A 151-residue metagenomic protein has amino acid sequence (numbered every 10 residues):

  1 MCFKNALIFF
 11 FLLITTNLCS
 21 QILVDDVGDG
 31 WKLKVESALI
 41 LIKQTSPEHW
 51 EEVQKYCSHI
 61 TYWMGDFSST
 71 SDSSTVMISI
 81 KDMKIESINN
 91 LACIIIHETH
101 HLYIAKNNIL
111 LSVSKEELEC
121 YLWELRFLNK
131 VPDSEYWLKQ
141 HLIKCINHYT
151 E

Functional and structural regions predicted by a protein language model:
M1-L7: Bacterial N-terminal signal peptides that target proteins for export
I14-N17: N-terminal signal peptide c-region/cleavage motif recognized by signal peptidases
S20-T75, M83-I85, D133: Auxiliary, metal-adjacent structural segments of Zn-dependent hydrolase domains
K32-L39, C93-I96, Y121-E124: Extracytoplasmic/secreted envelope proteins and their assembly/folding machinery, especially bacterial periplasmic
I78-I94: Short pre-active-site segment immediately N-terminal to the catalytic Zn-binding motif
C93-K106: Active-site recognition of the HExxH zinc-binding catalytic motif
N107-L111: Flexible, surface-exposed loop/gating regions in the mature catalytic domains of secreted/periplasmic hydrolases
V113-H148: Post-HExxH zinc-binding segment in Zn-dependent metallohydrolases
